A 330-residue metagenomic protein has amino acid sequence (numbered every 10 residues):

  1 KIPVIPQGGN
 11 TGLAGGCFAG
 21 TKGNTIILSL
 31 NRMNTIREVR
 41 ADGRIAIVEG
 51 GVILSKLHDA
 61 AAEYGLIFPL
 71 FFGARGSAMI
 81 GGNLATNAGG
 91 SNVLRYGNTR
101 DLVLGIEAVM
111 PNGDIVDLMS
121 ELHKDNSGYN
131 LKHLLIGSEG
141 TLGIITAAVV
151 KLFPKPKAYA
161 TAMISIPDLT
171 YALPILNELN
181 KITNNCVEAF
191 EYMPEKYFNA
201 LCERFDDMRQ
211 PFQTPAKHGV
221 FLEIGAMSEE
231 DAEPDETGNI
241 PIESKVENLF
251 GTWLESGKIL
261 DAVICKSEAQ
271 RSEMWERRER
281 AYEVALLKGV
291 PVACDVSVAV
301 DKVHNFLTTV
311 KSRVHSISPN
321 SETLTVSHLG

Functional and structural regions predicted by a protein language model:
K1-G330: Noncatalytic alpha-helical scaffold of FAD-dependent oxidoreductases
